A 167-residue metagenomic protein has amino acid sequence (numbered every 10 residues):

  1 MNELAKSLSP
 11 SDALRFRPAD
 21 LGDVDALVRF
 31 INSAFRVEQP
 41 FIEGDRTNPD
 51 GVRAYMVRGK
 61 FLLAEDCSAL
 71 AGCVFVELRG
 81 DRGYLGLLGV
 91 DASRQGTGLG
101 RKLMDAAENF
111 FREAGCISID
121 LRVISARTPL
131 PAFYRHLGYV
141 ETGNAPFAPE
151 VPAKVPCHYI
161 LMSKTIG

Functional and structural regions predicted by a protein language model:
N2-L4, S9-P10, L14, P18-S93 (+4 more regions): Acetyl-CoA-dependent GNAT
G59, P156-L161: Short hydrophobic/aromatic beta-strand or adjacent loop that forms the aromatic wall/cage of a ligand/substrate-binding
G80-R82, S118, Y159: A generic structural signal for beta-strand entry/edge sites
V90, I124-S125: Short amphipathic helical patch at the helix-1/turn junction of helix-turn-helix
T97, R101: Residues forming the Rossmann-fold NAD(P)(H) cofactor-binding site
L103, R127-L130: Conserved short alpha-helix immediately C-terminal to the canonical SAM/SAH-binding motif I of Rossmann-like
F111-V123: Conserved GNAT acetyl-CoA-binding A-motif
D120-I124, P131, R135, V140-H158: Conserved catalytic-core motifs of GNAT/GCN5-like acyltransferases
